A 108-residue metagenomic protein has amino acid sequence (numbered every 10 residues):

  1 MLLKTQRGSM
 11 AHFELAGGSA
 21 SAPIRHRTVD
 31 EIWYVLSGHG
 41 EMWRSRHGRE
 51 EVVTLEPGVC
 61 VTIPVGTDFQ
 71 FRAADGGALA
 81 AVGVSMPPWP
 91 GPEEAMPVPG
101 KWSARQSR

Functional and structural regions predicted by a protein language model:
M1-R25, V29-D30: A short glycine-rich, His/Asp/Glu-containing loop-to-beta-strand
Q6-G8, A16-A20, S37-E41, P87-P90: Short, charged/polar surface micro-motifs in flexible loops or helix N-caps
G8, R72-R108: Double-stranded beta-helix
A22-I24, M42-W43, I63, F69-G76 (+1 more regions): Short beta-strand His + acidic residue motifs that chelate non-heme Fe in jelly-roll/DSBH and cupin folds
T28-E41, S45-R46: Glycine- and acidic-residue-biased ligand/ion/polar-headgroup-sensing regions
H47-V65: Short acidic-glycine-tyrosine-enriched beta hairpin
